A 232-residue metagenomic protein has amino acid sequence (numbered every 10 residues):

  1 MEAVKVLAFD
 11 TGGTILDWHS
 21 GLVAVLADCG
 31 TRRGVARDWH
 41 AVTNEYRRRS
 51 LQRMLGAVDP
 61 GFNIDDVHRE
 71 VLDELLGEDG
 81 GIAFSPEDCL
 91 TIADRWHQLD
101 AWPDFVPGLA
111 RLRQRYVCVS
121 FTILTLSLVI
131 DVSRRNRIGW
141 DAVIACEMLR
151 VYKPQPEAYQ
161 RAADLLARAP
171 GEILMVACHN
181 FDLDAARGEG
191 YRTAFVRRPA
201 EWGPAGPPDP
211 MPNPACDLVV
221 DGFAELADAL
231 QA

Functional and structural regions predicted by a protein language model:
M1-R48, G77-E78: Active-site neighborhood of HAD-like aspartate-dependent phosphohydrolases
M1-V4, V106, A110, L124-A232: Asp-based, Mg2+/Mn2+-dependent phosphohydrolase catalytic module
W18, W96-W102, W140, C216: Tryptophan-centric aromatic hotspots in well-structured domains and transmembrane helices
L22-L26, G30, T43-S50, H68 (+2 more regions): Hydrophobic alpha-helical core bundles mediating ligand binding, dimerization, or RNAP-core interactions
A24-D28, E45, E70-E74, T91 (+5 more regions): Alpha-helical elements of Rossmann-like donor-binding domains used by nucleotide-donor carbohydrate transfer enzymes
R32-G34, H40, E45-L90: A metal-dependent, Asp-based hydrolase signature
G61, D65-R69, A83-S120, I130 (+1 more regions): Short, acidic loop-to-helix structural element flanking the phosphoryl-transfer center in phosphate-processing enzymes
